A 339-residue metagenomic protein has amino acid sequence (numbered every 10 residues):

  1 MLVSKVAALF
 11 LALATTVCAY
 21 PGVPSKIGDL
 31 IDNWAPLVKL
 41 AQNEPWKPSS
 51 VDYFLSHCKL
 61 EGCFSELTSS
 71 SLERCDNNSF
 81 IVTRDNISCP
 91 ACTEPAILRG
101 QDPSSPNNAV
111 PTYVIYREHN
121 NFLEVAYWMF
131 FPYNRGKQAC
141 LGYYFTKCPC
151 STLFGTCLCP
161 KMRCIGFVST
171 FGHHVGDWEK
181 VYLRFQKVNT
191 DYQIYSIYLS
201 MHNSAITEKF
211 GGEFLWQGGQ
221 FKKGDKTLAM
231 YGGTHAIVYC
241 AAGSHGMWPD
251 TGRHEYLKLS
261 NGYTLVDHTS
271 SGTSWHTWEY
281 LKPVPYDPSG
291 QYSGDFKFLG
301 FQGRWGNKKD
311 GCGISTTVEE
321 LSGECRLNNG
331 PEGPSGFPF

Functional and structural regions predicted by a protein language model:
M1-A19: Fungal secretory targeting signals
C18-D177, N189-F339: A domain-level signal for the mature, folded cores of soluble proteins
R184-V188: Short beta-strand micro-motifs enriched in acidic
